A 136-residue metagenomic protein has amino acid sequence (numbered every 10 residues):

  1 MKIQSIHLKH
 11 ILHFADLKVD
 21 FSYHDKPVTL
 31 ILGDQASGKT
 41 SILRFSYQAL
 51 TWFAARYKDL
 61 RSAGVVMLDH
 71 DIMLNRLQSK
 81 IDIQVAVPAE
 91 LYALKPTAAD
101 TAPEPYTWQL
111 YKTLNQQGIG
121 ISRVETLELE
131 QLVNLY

Functional and structural regions predicted by a protein language model:
M1-Y136: P-loop NTPase switch/coupling surface
